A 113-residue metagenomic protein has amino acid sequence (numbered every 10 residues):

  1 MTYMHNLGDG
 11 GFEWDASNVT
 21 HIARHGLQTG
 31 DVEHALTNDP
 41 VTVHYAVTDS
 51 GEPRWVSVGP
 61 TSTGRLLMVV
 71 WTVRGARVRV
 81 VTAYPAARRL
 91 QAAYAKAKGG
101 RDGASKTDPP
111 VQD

Functional and structural regions predicted by a protein language model:
M1-D113: Ribonuclease/tRNase effector modules and their secretory precursors
